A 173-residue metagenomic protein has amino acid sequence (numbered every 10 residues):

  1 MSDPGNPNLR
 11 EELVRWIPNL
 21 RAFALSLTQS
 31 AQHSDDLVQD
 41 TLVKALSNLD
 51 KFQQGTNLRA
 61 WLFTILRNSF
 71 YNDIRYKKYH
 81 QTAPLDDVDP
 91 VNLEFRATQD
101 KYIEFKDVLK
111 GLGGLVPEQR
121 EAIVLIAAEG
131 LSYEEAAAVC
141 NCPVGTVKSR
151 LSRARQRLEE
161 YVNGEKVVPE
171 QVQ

Functional and structural regions predicted by a protein language model:
M1-E11, R21-D40, L49-Q53, Q81: Short, charged helix-capping/linker segments at alpha-helix termini
S2-L9, A138-V139, Q156-Q173: C-terminal edge and immediately downstream basic/flexible tail or linker adjoining helix-turn-helix-like DNA-binding
P18, D50-T64, V144: Short, aromatic/basic-enriched loop-to-helix "N-cap" motif that marks the start of an alpha-helix at regulatory
D36-V43, T56-N68: Structural recognition of an alpha-helix C-terminal capping motif at a helix-to-coil junction
Q53, T64-L85, K101, R153: Arg/Lys-rich amphipathic alpha helix in sigma70-family domain 2
H80-V108, S132, V172: Internal acidic/polar
G113, P117-E118, E129-T146, E160: Helix-turn-helix DNA-binding module
A122-I126: A short pre-motif secondary-structure segment
